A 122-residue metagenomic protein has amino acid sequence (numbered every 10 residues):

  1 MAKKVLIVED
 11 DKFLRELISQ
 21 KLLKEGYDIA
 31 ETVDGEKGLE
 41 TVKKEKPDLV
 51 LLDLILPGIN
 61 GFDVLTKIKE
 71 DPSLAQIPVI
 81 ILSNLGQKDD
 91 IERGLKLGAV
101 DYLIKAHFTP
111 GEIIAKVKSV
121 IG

Functional and structural regions predicted by a protein language model:
E9: Conserved acidic carboxylate
R15, P57, T66, A75 (+1 more regions): The feature encodes the CheY-like receiver
E16-K24: Charged docking surfaces used in two-component/phosphorelay signaling
G26-V33, T41: Short hydrophobic/Thr-rich beta-strand motif most characteristic of the beta2 strand and flanking loop of CheY-like
D34-K37, N60-T66: Acidic catalytic/metal-coordinating carboxylates
D53, S83: Active-site residues of response regulator receiver
